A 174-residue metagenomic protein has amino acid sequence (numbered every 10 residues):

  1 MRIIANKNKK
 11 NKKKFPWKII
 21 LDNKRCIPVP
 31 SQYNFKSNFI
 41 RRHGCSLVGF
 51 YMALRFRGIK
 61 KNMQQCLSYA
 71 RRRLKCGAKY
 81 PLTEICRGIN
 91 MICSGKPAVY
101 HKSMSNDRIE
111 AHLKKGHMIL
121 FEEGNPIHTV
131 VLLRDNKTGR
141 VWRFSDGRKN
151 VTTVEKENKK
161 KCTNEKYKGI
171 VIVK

Functional and structural regions predicted by a protein language model:
M1-K75: Active-site-adjacent structural segments surrounding the nucleophilic cysteine of cysteine proteases and isopeptidases
L54-K174: Conserved active-site-adjacent core of cysteine acyl-enzyme catalytic domains
